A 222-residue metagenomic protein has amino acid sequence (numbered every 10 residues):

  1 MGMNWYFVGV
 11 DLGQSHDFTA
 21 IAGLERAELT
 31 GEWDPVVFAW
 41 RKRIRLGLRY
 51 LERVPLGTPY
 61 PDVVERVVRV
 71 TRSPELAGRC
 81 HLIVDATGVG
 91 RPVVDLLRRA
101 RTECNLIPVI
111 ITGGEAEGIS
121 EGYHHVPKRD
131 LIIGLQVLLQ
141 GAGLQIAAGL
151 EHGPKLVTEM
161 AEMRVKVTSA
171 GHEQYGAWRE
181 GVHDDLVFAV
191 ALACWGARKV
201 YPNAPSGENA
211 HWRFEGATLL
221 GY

Functional and structural regions predicted by a protein language model:
M1-I110, E117, H125, R129 (+2 more regions): RNase H-like, metal-dependent nuclease domains and their acidic two-metal-ion catalytic environment used
